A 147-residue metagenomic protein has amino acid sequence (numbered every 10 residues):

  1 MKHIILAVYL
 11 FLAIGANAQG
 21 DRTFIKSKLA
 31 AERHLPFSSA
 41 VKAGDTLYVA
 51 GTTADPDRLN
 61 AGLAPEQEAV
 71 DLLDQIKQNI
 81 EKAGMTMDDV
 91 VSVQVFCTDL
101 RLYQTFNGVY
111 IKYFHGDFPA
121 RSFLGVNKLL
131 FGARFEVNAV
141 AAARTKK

Functional and structural regions predicted by a protein language model:
M1-I4: Positively charged n-region of N-terminal signal peptides that target proteins for export
Y9, A16-D74, Q78-D88, C97-K147: N-terminal presequence-like segments and the immediate start of the first folded domain
